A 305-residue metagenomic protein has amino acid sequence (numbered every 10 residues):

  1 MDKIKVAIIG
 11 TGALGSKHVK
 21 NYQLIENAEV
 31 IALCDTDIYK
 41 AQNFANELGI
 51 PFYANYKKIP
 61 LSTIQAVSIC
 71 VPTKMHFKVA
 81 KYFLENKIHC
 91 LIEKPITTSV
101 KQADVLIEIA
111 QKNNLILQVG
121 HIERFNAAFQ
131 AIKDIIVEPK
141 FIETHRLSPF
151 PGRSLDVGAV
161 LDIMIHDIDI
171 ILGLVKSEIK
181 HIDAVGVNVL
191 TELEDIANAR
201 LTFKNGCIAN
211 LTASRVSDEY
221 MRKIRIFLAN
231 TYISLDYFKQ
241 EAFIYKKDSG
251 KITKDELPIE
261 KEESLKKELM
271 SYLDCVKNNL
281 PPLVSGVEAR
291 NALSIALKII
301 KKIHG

Functional and structural regions predicted by a protein language model:
M1-L48, I171: N-terminal Rossmann-like dinucleotide-binding module
H18, D37, L48-I107: Beta-loop-alpha module in the N-terminal Rossmann-like domain of NAD(P)-dependent dehydrogenases, especially those
I50, N86-I88, N113-I116, C207: A short helix->loop->beta-strand "cap" motif at the edges of active sites that frequently abuts
A66-I69, L115, K204, S271-G305: C-terminal helix-rich "cap/oligomerization" subdomain common to oxidoreductases
T97-S154: A contiguous active-site-proximal alpha/beta segment in oxidoreductase catalytic domains
G120-A127, F150-I179, E288-A289: Mid-domain beta-loop-alpha active-site segment that forms a flexible, acidic cofactor/metal-binding surface
I168-E241, K266-N279: Contiguous beta-strand/loop segments that form the cofactor/metal-binding neighborhood of enzyme cores
L235, E256-M270, V284: Active-site loop of classical SDR/Rossmann-like NAD(P)-dependent oxidoreductases, centered on the catalytic Tyr-X3-Lys
